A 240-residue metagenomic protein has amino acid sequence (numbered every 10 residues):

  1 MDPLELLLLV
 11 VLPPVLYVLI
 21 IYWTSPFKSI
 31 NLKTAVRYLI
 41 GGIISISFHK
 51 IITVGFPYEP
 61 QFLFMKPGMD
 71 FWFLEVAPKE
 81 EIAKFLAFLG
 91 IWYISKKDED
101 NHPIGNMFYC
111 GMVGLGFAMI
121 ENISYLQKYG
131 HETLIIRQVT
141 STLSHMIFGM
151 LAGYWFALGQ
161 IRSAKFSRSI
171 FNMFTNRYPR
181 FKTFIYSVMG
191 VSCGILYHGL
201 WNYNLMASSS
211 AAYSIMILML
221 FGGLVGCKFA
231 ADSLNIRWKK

Functional and structural regions predicted by a protein language model:
M1-K240: Hydrophobic alpha-helical segments at protein termini of multi-pass membrane proteins
